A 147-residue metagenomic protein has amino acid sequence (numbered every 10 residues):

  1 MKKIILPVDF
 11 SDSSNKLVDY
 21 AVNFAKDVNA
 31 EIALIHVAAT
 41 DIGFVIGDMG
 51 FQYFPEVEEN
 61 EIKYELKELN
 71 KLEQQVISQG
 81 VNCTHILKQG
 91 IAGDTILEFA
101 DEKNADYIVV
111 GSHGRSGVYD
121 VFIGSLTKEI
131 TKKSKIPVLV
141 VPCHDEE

Functional and structural regions predicted by a protein language model:
M1-L17, T84, K132-E147: Intrinsically disordered or low-complexity boundary/linker segments at protein termini and domain junctions
K2-Q52: Small/aliphatic-rich secondary-structure junction motif
N23, E98-E147: Gly/Ser-rich helix-loop-strand patches that form or flank binding pockets for ribonucleotide-derived cofactors
A30-E31, V81, A105, I136: Short glycine/serine/threonine/alanine-rich loop segments
D41-I42, G93, G117: Generic structural signal for helix capping and beta-alpha/helix-loop junctions
Y53-K67: A short acidic, glycine-rich active-site loop that binds or catalyzes chemistry on phosphate/adenosine moieties
Q74-I108, D145-E147: Structural beta-alpha unit
